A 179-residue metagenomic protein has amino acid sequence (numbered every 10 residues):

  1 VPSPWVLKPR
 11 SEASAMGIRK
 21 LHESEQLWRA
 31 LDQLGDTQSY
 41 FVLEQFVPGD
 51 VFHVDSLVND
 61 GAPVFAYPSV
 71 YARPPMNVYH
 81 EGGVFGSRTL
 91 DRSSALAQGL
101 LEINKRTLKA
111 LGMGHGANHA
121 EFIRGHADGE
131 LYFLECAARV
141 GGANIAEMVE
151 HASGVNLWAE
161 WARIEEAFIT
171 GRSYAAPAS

Functional and structural regions predicted by a protein language model:
V1-W5, E12-G17, H22-D36, Y40-V42: N-terminal beta-alpha lobe that positions the nucleotide/phosphoryl donor in ATP/NTP-coupled carboxylate activation
R10-E12, R139: Short glycine-rich anion-binding loops that position phosphate/pyrophosphate groups of nucleotides and phosphorylated
E23-E25, D60, E150-H151: Glycine-rich, phosphate-binding/catalytic loops in enzymes
L34-Y40, Q45-L90, Q98-F133, A137-I145 (+2 more regions): Phosphate-binding core of ATP-grasp and ATP-grasp-like enzymes
V149-A159: C-terminal catalytic subdomain
P177-S179: Short glycine-/aliphatic-rich beta-strand segments at the starts of folded cytosolic domains
